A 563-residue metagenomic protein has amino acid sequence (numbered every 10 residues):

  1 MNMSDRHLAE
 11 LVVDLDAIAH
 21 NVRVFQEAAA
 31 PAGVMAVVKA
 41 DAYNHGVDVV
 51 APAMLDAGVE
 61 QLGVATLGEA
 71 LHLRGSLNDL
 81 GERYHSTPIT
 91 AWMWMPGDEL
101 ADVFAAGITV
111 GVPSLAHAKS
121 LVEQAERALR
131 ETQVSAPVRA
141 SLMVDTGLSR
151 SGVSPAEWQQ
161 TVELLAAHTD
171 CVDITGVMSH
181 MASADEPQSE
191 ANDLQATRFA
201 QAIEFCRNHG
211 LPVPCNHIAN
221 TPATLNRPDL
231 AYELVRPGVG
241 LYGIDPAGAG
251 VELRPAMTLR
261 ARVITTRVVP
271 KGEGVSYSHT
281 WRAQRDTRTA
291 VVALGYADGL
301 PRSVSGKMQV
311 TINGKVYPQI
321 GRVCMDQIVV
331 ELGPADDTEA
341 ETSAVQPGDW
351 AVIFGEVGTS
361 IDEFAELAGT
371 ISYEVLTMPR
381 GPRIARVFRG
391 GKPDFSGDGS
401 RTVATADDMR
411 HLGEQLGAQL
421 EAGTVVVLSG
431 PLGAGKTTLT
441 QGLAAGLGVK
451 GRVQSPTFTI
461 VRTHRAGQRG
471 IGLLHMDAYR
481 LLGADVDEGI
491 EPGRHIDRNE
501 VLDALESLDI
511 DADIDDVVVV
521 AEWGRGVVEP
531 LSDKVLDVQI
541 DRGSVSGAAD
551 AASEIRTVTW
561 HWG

Functional and structural regions predicted by a protein language model:
M1-A19, E27, E69, M95-G97 (+3 more regions): Active-site anion/phosphate-binding pocket segments in diverse small-molecule metabolic enzymes
D5, E10-V12, A30-H217: Active-site-proximal beta-alpha core segment in soluble small-molecule metabolic enzymes
P393-Q415: N-terminal pre-Walker A segment at the start of P-loop NTPase domains
V426-L428: Hydrophobic anchor at the beta1->P-loop junction of P-loop NTPases
L432: The conserved Walker
K436: Conserved lysine of the Walker
V449-R465, M476: Short beta-strand-centered segment that lines the nucleotide-binding/catalytic pocket of NTP-utilizing
D487-G563: Short phosphate-coordinating micro-motif centered on Lys-Gly-acidic
